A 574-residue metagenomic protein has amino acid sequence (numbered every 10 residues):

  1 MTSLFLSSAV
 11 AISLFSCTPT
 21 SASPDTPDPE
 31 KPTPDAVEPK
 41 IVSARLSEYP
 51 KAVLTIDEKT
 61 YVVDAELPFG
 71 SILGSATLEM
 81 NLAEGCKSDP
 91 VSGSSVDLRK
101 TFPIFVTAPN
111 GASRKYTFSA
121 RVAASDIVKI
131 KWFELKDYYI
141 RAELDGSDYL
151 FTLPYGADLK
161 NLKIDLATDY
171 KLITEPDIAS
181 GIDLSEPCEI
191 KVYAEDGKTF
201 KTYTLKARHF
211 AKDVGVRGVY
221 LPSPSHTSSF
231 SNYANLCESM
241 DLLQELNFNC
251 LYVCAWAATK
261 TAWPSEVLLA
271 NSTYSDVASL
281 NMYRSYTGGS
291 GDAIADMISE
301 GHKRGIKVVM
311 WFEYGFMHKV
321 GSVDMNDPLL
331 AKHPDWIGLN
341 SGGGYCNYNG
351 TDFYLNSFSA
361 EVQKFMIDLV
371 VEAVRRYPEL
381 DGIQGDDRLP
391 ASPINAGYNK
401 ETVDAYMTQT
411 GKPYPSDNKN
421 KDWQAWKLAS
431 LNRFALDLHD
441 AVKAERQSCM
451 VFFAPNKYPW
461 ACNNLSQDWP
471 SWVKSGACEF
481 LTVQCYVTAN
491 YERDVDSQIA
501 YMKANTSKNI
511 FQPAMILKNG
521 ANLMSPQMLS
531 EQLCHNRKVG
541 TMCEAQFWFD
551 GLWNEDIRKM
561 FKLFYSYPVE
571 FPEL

Functional and structural regions predicted by a protein language model:
S13-S16: C-terminal motif of bacterial Sec signal peptides marking the signal peptidase cleavage site
T18-K212: Beta-rich interaction/scaffold domains
D213-F230, M310, G315-R375: Active-site-adjacent "subsite" loops/lids of carbohydrate-active enzymes
A234-K260, P378, C478-F480, V539-C543: Catalytic domains of carbohydrate-active enzymes, especially glycoside hydrolases
F248-G289: Aromatic-lined carbohydrate-binding/catalytic grooves of carbohydrate-active enzymes
W263-D276, F316-Y348, G385-S416: Aromatic- and acidic-residue-enriched segments that line the glycan-binding/catalytic groove of carbohydrate-active
Y406-L523: Glycoside hydrolase catalytic-domain groove-lining segments
A477-D494, M502, S507-L574: Substrate-binding cleft of secreted/luminal carbohydrate-active enzymes
